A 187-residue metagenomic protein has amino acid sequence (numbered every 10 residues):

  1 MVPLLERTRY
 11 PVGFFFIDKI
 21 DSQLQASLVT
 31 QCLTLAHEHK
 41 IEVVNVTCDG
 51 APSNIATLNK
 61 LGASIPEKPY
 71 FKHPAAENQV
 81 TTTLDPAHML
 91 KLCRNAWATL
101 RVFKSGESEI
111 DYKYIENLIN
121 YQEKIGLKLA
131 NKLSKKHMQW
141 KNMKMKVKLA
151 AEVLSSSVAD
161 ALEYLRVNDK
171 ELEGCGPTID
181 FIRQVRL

Functional and structural regions predicted by a protein language model:
L5-T8, V12-L187: Non-catalytic regulatory appendages
